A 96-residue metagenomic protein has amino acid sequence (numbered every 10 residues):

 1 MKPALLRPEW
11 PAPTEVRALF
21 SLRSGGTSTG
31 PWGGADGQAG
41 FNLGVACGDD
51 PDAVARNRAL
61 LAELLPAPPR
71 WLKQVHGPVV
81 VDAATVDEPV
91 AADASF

Functional and structural regions predicted by a protein language model:
M1-F96: Active-site microenvironment for binding and transforming phosphate-containing groups
